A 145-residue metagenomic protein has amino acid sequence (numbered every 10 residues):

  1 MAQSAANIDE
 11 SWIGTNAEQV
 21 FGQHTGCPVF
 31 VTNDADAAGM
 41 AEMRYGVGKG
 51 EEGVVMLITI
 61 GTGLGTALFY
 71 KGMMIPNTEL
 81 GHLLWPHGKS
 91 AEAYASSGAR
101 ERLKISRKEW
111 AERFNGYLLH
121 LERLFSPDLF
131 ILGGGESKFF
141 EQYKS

Functional and structural regions predicted by a protein language model:
M1, D36-G39, G65-T66, S137-F140: Short, active-site-adjacent cap segments at secondary-structure transitions
M1-E52, S145: Glycine-rich phosphate-binding loop and adjoining helix at the ATP-binding site of ATP-dependent phosphoryl-transfer
N33, I60-T62, G134-E136: Short secondary-structure boundary segments
V55-T59, I131: Short glycine-aspartate micro-motif
I58, L64-F69: Short beta-strand scaffold segments in enzyme catalytic cores
F69-E101: Histidine/lysine/aspartate-rich catalytic loop segments that bind and position anionic ligands
K89-S145: Adenine-nucleotide phosphate-binding core of ATP-dependent small-molecule kinases
